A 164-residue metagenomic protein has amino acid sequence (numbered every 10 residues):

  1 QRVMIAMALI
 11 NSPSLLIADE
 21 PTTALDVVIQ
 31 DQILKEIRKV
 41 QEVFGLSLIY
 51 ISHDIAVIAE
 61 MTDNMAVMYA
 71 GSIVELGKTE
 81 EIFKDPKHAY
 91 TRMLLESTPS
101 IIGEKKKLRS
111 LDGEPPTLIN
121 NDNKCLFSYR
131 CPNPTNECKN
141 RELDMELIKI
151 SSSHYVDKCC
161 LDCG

Functional and structural regions predicted by a protein language model:
I10-S14: A short, proline-enriched helix->beta-strand linker immediately N-terminal to the Walker B motif in ABC-type P-loop
I17-P21, L25-K106: P-loop NTP-binding/switch modules centered on Walker-like glycine-rich loops
K78-G164: Charged, flexible cofactor/metal-binding loops and thiol motifs
